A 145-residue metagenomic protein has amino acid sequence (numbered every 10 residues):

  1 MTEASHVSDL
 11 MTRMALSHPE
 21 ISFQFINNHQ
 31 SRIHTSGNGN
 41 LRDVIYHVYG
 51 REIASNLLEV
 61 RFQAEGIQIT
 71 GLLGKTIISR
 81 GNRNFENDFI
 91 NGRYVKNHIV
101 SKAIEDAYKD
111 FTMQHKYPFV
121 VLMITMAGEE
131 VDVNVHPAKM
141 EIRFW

Functional and structural regions predicted by a protein language model:
M1-W145: N-terminal phosphate-binding caps/lids of nucleotide- and nucleic-acid-binding domains
